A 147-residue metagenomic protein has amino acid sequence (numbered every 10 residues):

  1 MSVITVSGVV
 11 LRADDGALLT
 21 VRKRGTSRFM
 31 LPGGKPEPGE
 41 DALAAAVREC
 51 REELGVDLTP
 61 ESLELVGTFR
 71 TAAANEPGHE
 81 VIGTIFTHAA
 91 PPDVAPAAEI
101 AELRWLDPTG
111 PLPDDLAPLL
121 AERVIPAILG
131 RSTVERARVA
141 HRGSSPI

Functional and structural regions predicted by a protein language model:
M1, T133-I147: Actinobacteria-biased recognition of intrinsically disordered, low-complexity terminal regions
M1-L18, K35: Conserved N-terminal beta-strand and adjoining loop/helix that marks the start of the Nudix/MutT-like hydrolase domain
T5-S7, G16, V81-T84, A101: Change "...and in nucleic-acid phosphodiester-cleaving endonucleases..." to "...and in nucleic-acid processing enzymes
L11-R12, T20, H88, W105: Conserved hydrophobic "DFG−1" position in protein kinase catalytic cores
K23: Short loop/turn segments immediately following the C-termini of beta-strands
L31-V66: The catalytic Nudix box helix
F69-A95, A127: Active-site-adjacent beta-strand/loop module that shapes the phosphate/pyrophosphate-binding cleft
I85-T87, A95-G130, R142-S145: NUDIX/MutT-family hydrolases
